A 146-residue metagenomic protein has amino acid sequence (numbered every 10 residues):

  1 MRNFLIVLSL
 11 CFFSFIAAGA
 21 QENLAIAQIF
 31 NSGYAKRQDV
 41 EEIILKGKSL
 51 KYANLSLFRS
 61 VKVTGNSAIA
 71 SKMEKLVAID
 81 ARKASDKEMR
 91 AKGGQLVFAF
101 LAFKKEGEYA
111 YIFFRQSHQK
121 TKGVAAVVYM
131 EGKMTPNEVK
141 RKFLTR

Functional and structural regions predicted by a protein language model:
M1-I26: Bacterial Sec-dependent N-terminal signal peptides
L8-C11, D80, R146: Alpha-helix boundary/capping residues
F15, K36-R37, D80-A84: Short secondary-structure junctions and interdomain/linker hinges
N23-K72: Early exported N-terminus immediately downstream of N-terminal targeting peptides
V61-G94: Compact soluble domain cores
A81-L144: Surface-exposed, polar helix/loop patches in the mature regions of secreted/periplasmic/lumenal proteins that form
